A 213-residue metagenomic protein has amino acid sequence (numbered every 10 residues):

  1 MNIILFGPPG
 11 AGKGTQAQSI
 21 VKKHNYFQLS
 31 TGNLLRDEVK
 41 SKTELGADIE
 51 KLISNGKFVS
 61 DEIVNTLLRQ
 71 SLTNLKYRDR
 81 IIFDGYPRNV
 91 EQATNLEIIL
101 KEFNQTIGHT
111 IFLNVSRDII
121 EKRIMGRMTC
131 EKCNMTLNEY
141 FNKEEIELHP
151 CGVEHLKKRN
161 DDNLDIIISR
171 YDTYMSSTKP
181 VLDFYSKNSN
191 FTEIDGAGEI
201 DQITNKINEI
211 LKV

Functional and structural regions predicted by a protein language model:
M1-V213: Glycine-rich phosphate-binding loop of ATP-dependent small-molecule kinases
